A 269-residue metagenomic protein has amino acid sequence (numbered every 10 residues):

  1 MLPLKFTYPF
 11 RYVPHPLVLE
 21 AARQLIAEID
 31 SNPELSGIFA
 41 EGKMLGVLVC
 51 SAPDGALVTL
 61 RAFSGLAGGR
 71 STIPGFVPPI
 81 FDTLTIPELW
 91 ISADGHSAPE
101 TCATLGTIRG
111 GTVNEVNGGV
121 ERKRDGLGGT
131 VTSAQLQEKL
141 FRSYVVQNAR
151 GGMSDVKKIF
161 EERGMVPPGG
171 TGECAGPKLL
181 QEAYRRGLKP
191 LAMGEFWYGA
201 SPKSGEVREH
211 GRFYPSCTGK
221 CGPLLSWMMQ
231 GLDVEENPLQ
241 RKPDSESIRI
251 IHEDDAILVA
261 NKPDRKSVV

Functional and structural regions predicted by a protein language model:
M1-K178, L188-E246, I250-I257: Intrinsically disordered, low-complexity N-proximal targeting/linker segments that flank membranes
A256, D264-R265: Short, glycine/acidic-enriched loop or turn micro-motifs at the edges of active sites
N261: C-terminal boundary of histidine-terminating zinc-finger modules
V268: Conserved small/polar residues in nucleotide/adenosyl-binding loops
